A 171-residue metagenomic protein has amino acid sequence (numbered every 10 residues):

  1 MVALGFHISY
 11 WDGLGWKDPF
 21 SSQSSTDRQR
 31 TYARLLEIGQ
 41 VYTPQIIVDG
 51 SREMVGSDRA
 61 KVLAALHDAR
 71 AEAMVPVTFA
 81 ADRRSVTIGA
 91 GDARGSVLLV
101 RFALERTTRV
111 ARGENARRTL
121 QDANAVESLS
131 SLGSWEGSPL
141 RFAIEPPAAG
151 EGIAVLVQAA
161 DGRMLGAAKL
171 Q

Functional and structural regions predicted by a protein language model:
M1-F6: Conserved helix-turn-beta segment immediately C-terminal to the redox Cys motif in thioredoxin-like folds
I8, G50: Residues that line or immediately flank small-molecule/substrate-binding pockets and catalytic motifs
W11-W16: A short acidic, helix-capping loop that chelates divalent metal ions and anchors anionic groups
K17-Y42, S51-Q171: Short, conserved sequence motifs used for protein processing/export or organelle targeting and for catalysis
I46: Ligand-binding face of N-terminal immunoglobulin V-set domains in extracellular IgSF glycoproteins
